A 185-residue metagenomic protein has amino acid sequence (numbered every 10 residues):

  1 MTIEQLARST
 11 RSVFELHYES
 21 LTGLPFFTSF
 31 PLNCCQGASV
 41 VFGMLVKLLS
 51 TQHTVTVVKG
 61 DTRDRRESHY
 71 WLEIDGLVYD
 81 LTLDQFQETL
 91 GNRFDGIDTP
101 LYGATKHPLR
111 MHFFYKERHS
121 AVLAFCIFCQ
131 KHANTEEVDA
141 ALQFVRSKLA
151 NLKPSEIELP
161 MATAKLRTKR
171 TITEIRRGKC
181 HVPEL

Functional and structural regions predicted by a protein language model:
M1-L185: A structural boundary/capping signal
